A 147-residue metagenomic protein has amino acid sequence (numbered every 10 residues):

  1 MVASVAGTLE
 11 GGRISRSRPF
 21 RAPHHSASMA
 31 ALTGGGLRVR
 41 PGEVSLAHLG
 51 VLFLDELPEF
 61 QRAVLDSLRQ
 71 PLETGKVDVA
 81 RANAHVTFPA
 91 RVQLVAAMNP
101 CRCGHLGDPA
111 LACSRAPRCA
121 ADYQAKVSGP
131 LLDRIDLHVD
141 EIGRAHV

Functional and structural regions predicted by a protein language model:
M1-A125: Conserved ASCE/P-loop NTPase catalytic core
K126-L131: Conserved P-loop NTPase catalytic core
I135: Catalytic core of tubulin tyrosine ligase-like
A145-V147: Conserved small/polar residues in nucleotide/adenosyl-binding loops
